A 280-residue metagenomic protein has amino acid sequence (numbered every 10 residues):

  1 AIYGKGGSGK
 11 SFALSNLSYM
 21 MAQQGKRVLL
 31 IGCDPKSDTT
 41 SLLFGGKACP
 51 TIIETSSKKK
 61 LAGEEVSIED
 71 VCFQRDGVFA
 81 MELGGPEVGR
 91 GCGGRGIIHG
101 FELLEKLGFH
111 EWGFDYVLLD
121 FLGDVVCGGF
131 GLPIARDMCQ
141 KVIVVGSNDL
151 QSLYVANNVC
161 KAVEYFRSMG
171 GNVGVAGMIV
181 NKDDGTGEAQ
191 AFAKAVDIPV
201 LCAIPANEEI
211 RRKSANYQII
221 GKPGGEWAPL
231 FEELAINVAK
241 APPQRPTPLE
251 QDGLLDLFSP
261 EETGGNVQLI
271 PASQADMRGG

Functional and structural regions predicted by a protein language model:
A1-V28: Walker A (P-loop) phosphate-binding motif
G6, T39, M81, G100 (+4 more regions): Residue-level signature of catalytic and energy-coupling elements of molecular machines, predominantly ATP/GTP-dependent
M20-A80: N-terminal phosphate/diphosphate-binding loop that engages ATP/GTP or pyrophosphate donors across diverse enzyme folds
Q23, K106-Y116, F121-R212: Conserved catalytic-core segment of NTP-binding enzymes
P35-S37, G85, G123, D184: Short, glycine/acidic-enriched loop or turn micro-motifs at the edges of active sites
G85-R95, L150: Flexible beta-alpha connector loops of hexameric P-loop NTPases
R95-K106: Conserved helicase/translocase P-loop NTPase motor core
E164-G280: C-terminal lobe/tail of nucleotide-utilizing enzymes
